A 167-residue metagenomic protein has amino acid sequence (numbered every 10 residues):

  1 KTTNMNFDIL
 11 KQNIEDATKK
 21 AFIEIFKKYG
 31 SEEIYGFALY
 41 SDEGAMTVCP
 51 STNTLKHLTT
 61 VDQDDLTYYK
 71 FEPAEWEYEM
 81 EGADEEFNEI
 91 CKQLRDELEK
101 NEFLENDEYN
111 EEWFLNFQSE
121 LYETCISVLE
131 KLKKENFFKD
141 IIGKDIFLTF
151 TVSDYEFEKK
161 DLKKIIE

Functional and structural regions predicted by a protein language model:
N4-I34: Short N-terminal edge-element motif at the start of the domain
L10, I14, I90-L98, C125-V128 (+1 more regions): Generic structural signal of hydrophobic/aromatic residues within well-ordered alpha-helices of folded domains
L10-A21, F117-K131: Well-ordered, non-membrane alpha-helical segments in soluble/globular domains
K28, E97-L104, K131, E135: Surface-exposed polar/charged interaction patches
Y29-D64: N-terminal interaction modules that seed assembly of large macromolecular complexes
L58-F117, Y122: Polybasic, proline/glycine-rich intrinsically disordered low-complexity segments
C125-E167: Glycine-rich, aromatic-bearing surface loops/beta-hairpins
